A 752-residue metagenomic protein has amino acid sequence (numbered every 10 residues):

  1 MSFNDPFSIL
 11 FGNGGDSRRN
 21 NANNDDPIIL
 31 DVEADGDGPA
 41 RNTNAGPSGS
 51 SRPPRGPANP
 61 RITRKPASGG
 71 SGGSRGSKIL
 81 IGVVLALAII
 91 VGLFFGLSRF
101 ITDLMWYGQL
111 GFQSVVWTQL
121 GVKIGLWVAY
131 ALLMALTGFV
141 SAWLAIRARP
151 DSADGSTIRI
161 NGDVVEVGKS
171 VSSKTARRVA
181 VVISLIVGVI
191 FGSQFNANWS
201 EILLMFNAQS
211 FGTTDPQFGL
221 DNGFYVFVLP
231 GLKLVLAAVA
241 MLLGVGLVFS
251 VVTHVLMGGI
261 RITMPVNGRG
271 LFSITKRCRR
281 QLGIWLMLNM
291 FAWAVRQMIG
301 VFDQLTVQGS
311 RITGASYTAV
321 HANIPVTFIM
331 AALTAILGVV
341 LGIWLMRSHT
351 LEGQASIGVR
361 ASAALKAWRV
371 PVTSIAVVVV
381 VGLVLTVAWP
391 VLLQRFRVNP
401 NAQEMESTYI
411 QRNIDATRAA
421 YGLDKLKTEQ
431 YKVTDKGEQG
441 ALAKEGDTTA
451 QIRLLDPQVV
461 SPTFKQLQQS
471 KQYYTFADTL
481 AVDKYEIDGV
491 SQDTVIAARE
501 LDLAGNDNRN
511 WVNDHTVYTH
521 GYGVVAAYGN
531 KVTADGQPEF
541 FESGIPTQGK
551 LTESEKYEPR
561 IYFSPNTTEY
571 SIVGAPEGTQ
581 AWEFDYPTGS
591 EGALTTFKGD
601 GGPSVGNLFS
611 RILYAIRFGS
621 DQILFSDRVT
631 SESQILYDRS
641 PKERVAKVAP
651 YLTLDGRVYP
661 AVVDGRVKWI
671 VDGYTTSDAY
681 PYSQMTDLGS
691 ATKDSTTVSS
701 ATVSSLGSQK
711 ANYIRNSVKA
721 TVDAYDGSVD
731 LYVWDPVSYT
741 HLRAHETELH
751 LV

Functional and structural regions predicted by a protein language model:
S2-S77, G82-E746, V752: Soluble extracytoplasmic regions of secretory-pathway and membrane proteins
